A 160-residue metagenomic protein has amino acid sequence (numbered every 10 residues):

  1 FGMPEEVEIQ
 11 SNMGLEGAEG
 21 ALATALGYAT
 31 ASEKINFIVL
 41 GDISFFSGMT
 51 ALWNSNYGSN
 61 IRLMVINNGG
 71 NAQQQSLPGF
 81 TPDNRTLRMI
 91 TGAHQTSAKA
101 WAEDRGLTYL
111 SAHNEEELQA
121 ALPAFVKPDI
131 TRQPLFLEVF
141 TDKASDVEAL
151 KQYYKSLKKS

Functional and structural regions predicted by a protein language model:
F1-S160: Thiamine diphosphate
